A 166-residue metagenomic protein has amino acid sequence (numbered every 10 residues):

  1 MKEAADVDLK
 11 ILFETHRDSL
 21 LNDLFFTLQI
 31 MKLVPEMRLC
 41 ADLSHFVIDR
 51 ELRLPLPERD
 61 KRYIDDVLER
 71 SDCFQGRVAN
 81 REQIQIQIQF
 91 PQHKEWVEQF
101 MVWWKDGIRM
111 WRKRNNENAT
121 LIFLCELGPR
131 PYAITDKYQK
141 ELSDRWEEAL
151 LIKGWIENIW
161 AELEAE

Functional and structural regions predicted by a protein language model:
M1-L12: Glycine/proline-rich, flexible active-site/cofactor-binding loop segments that harbor closely spaced acidic
D8, L24, L28, L33-C40 (+1 more regions): Histidine-acidic metal/acid-base catalytic patches
T15-H16, S44: Short strand-turn motif at the edge of the Rossmann-like AdoMet-binding core
D18-L21: Short, small-residue-enriched loops and turns at beta-alpha junctions that line or gate enzyme active sites
